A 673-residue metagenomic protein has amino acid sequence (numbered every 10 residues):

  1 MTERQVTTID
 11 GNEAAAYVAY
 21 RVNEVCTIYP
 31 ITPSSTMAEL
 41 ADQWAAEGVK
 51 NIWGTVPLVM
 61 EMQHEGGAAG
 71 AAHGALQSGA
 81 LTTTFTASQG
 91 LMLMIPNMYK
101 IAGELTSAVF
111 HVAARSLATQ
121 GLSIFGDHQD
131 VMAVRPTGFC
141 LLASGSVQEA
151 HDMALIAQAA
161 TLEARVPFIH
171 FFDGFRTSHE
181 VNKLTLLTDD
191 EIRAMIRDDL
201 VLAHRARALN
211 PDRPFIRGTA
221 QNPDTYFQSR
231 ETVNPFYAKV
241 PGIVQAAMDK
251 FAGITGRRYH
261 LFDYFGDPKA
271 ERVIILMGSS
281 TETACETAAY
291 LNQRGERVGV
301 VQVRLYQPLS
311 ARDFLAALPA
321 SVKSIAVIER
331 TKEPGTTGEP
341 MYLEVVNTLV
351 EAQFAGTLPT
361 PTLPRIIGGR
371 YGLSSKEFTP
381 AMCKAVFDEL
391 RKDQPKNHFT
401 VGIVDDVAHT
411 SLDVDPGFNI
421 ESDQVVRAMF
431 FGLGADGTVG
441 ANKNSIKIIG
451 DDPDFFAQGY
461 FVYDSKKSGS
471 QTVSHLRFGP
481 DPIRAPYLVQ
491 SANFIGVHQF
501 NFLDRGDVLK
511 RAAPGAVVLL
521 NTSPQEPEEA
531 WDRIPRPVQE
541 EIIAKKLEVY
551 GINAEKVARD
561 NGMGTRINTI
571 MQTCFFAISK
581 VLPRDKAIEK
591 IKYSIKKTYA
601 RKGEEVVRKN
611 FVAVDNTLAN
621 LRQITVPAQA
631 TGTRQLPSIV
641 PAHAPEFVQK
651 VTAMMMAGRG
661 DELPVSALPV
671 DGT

Functional and structural regions predicted by a protein language model:
M1-A133, G138, L155, P380 (+3 more regions): Thiamine diphosphate
V25-E61, I254, P268-K269, V273-R304 (+1 more regions): Anionic-ligand anchoring segments at beta-strand to alpha-helix junctions in alpha/beta enzyme folds, i.e., glycine
W53-P57, F168-D263: Conformationally flexible catalytic loops at phosphate/diphosphate-handling active centers
I124-G174, D199, F354-Y371, A544-G551 (+1 more regions): Conserved thiamine diphosphate
L141-A203, S375-D415, K609-T631: Structural signature of the thiamine diphosphate
S324-I420, E540-I543, G551-K602, T617: Peripheral docking tails and interdomain loops at the edges of cofactor- or intermediate-handling domains
L509-E541, E548: ADP-ribose/adenylate-binding Rossmann-like module
A587, A600-T673: Ferredoxin-type iron-sulfur electron-transfer modules and their immediate structural context
